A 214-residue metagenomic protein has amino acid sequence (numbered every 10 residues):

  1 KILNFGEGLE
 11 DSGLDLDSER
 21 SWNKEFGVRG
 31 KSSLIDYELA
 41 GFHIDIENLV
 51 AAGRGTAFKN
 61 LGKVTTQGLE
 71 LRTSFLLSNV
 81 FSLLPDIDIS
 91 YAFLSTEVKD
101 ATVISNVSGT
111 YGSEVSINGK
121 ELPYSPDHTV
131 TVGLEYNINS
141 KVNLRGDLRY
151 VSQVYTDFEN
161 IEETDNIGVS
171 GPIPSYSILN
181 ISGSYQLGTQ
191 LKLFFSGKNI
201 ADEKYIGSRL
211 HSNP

Functional and structural regions predicted by a protein language model:
K1-I44, S78, L84, E135 (+2 more regions): Structural signature of Gram-negative outer-membrane beta-barrels, strongest in the C-terminal barrel of TonB-dependent
K1-S12, L49-A57, L94, V98-N106 (+2 more regions): Outer-membrane beta-barrel translocator domains and adjoining extracellular loop/strand segments of Gram-negative
L9-D15, N23, R54-L61, Y111-K120 (+2 more regions): Extracellular loop and loop/strand-boundary signature of outer-membrane beta-barrel proteins
S12, W22-F26, A57, Q67-T73 (+2 more regions): Hydrophobic, lipid-facing positions within transmembrane beta-strands of outer-membrane proteins
R20, S33, T65, L83 (+3 more regions): Residue-level preference for beta-strand/loop junctions
D36, G41-D45, K59-E159, A201: Gram-negative outer-membrane beta-barrel transporters
V64-Q67, P123-T129, P172-Y176, K198 (+1 more regions): C-terminal beta-signal and terminal closure region of outer-membrane beta-barrel proteins
S78, Y150-E162, S184-P214: C-terminal beta-signal and adjacent terminal beta-strands/loops of Gram-negative outer-membrane beta-barrel proteins
